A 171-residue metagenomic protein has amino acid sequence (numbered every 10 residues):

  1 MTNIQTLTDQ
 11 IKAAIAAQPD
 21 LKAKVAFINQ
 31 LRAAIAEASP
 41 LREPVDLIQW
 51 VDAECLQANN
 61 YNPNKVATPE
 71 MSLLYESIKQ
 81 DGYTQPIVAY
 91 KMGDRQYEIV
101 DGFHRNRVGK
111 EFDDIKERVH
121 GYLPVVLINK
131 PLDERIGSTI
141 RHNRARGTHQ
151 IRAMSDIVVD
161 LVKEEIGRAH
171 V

Functional and structural regions predicted by a protein language model:
M1-V51: N-terminal leader/domain-start detector
A13, A17, I35-A38, N60 (+3 more regions): Generic, low-specificity signal for short hydrophobic/alpha-helical stretches with a mild N-terminal bias, encompassing
S39-W50, P63-E98: Short alpha-helix boundary/capping and kink motifs at helix termini
L56-A58: Bulky hydrophobic/aromatic "packing anchor" residues in well-ordered structure
N62-Y75, K79-Q85, N106-H170: Amphipathic, charge-rich alpha-helical segments that serve as recognition/docking helices
D94, R105-N106: Alpha-helix N-cap/helix-start and coil->helix boundary motif
G102: Short, conserved phosphate/pyrophosphate- and ester-handling motifs at nucleotide-, phospho-/glycolipid
